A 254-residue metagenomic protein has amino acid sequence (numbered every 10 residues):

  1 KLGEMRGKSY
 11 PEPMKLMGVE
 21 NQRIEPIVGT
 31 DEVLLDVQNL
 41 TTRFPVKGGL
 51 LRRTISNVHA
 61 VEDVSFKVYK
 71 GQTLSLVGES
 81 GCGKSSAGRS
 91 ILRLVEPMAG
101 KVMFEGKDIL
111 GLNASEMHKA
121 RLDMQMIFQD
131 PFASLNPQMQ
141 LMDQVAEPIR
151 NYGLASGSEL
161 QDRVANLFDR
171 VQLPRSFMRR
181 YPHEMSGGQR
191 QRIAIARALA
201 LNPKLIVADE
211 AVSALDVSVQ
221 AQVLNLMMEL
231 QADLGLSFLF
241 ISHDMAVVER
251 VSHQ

Functional and structural regions predicted by a protein language model:
L51-I55, I109-Q125, N151: ABC ATPase NBD coupling module
G100-D108: Conserved ABC transporter NBD signature motif
D108, E159-S176: Conserved ABC ATPase "signature" region
V145, I195, V207, V223: Hydrophobic anchor residue at the start of the ABC signature
Y181-M185, Q189: Conserved ABC ATPase signature
H183, L201, L234: Conserved signature/switch motifs of ABC ATPase nucleotide-binding domains
A200-K204, Q220: A short, proline-enriched helix->beta-strand linker immediately N-terminal to the Walker B motif in ABC-type P-loop
